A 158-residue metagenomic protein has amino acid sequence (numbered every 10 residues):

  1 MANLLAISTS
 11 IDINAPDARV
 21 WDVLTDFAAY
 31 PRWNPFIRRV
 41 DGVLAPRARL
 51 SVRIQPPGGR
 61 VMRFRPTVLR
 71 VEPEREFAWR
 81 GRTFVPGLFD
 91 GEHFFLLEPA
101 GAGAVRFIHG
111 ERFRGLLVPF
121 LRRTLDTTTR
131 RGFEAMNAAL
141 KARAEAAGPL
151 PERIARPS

Functional and structural regions predicted by a protein language model:
M1-A45, A139, P157-S158: Hydrophobic ligand-binding cavity/cleft-lining segments
A2-L4, A45, G59-V61, L88-D90 (+1 more regions): Short coil/turn motifs at beta-sheet boundaries
L4-S10, R49, R63, E76 (+2 more regions): Intrinsic-disorder/low-complexity, polar/charged segments enriched in Ser/Thr/Lys/Arg/Asp/Glu/Gln
T9-I11, R63-R70, G81, G91-P99: Hydrophobic/aromatic beta-strand elements that line small-molecule binding cavities or substrate pockets in beta-rich
N14-A18, A45, L69-R75, L96-R106: A short, structured loop/turn motif at beta-sheet edges
R19-L24, Y30, L50-V52, V68 (+5 more regions): Hydrophobic pocket/interface hotspot
D41-P86, A138-A147, P151-S158: Glycine-rich portal/gate segments that line the openings of hydrophobic small-molecule binding cavities
R82-A135, L140, P151-I154: Beta-strand/loop substructures that line and gate deep hydrophobic ligand-binding cavities in soluble
